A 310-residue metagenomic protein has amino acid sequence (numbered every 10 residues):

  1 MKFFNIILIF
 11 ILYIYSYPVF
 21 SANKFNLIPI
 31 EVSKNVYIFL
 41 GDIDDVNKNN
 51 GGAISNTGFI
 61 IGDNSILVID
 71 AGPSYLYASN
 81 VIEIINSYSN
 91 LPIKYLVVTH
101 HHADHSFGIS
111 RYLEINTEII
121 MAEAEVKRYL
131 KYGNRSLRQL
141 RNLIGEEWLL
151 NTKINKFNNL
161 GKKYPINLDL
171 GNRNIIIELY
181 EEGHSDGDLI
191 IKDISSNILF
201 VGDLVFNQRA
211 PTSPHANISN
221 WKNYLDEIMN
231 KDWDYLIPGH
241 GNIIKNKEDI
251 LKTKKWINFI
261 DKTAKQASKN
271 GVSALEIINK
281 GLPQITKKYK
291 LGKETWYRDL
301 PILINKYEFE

Functional and structural regions predicted by a protein language model:
K2-I9, Y13: Sec-dependent signal peptide recognition, specifically the positively charged N-region followed immediately by
N23-V32, K127-Y180, S185-D186, I194-S195 (+1 more regions): Metallo-beta-lactamase
S33-I84, L189-V201: Conserved beta-strand hairpin/beta-sheet module of binuclear metal-dependent hydrolase folds, prominently
F39-S55, K131, R138, Q208-A216: Acidic/histidine-rich helix-loop elements that form or flank divalent-metal/phosphate-binding sites at the catalytic
S65-L67, P73-Y75, N167, N174-F259: Metallo-beta-lactamase
E83-P165, K262: Active-site HxH/HxHxD metal-binding segment of metal-dependent hydrolases
N230-D232, I244-E310: Accessory terminal helices/loops
